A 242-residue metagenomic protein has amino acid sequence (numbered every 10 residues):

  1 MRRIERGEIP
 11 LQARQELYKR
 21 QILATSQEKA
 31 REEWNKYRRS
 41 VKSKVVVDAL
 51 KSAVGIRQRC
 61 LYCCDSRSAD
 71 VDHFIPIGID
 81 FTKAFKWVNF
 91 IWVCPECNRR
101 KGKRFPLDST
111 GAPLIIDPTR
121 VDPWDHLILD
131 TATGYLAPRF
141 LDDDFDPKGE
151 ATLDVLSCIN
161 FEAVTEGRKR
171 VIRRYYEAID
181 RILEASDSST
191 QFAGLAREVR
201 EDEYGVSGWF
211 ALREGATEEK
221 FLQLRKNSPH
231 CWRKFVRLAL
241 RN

Functional and structural regions predicted by a protein language model:
M1, A49-A53, T152-V155: Short, Φ-rich (hydrophobic/aromatic) sequence segments
M1-A24: Long, charged N-terminal interaction/targeting segments
E16-R59, F81-A84: Short, charged surface segments at domain edges that flank catalytic/cofactor-binding sites
L50, Y62-C63, G208: Conserved short hydrophobic patches within well-ordered secondary structure
R59-W92, K101-P118: Histidine-centered nuclease catalytic patch
F105-L107, G111-E184: Conserved, surface-exposed functional patches that form binding/active-site neighborhoods
A151-N242: C-terminal, charged low-complexity interaction regions
